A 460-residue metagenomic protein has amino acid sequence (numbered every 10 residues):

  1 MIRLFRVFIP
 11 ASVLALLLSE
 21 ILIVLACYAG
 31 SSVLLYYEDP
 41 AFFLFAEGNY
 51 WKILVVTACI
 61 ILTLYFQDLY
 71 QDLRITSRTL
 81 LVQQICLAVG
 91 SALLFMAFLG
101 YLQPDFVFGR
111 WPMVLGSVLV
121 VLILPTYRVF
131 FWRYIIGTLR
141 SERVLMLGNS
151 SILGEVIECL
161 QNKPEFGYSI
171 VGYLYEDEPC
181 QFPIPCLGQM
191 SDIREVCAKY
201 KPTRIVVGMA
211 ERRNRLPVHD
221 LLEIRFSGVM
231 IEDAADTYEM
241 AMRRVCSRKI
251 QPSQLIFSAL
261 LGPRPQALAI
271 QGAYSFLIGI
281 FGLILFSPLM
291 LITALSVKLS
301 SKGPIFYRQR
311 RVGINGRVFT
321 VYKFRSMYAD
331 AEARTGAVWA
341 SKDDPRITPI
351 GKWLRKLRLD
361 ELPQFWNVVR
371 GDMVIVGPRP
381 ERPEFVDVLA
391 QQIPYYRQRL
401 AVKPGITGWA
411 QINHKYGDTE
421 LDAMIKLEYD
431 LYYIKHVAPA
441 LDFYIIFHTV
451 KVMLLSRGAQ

Functional and structural regions predicted by a protein language model:
M1-I23, C27, I75, T126-S287 (+1 more regions): N-terminal hydrophobic signal-anchor/signal peptide
M1-L139, Y168, Q271, Q460: Signature of alpha-helical transmembrane segments in polytopic membrane proteins
A29, V33, V129-G137, C159 (+4 more regions): Membrane-spanning helices that line or support transport/gating and their immediate boundary helices in channels
I85-V89, R140-C159, P304-Y328, P349: Membrane-cytosol interface motif
A235-Q251, Y307-R346, T407-M424: Short, glycine-rich, amphipathic interfacial segments at transmembrane boundaries or analogous
Q266-D330, N367, P439, Y444-Q460: A hydrophobic, helix-centered structural microdomain
A340-K403, I445-M453: A short, structured surface patch at a secondary-structure boundary
R370, I393-Q460: C-terminal terminal-structure detector
